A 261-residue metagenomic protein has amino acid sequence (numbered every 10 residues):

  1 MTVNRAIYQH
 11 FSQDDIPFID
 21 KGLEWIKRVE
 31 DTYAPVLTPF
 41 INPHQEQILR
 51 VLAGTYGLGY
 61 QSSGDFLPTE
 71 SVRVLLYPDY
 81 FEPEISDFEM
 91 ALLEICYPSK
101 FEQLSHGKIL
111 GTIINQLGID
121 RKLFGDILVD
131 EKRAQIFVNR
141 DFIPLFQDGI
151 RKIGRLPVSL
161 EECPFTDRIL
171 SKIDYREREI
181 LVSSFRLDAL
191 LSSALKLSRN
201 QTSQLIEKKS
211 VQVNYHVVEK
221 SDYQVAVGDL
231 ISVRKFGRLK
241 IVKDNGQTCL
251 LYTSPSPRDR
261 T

Functional and structural regions predicted by a protein language model:
M1-D130: Electropositive, beta-rich accessory/interaction domains or terminal extensions that provide binding surfaces
Q116, I127, Q135-I143: Conserved mixed alpha/beta catalytic, RNA-binding, or beta-rich assembly cores of soluble enzyme, regulatory
R151-V158: A common structural junction motif
E161-L181: N-terminal beta-hairpin/loop module of FHA
R178-V227, D244: A basic, amphipathic helix-loop patch mediating RNA/tRNA/ribosome contacts
K235-K240: Short, charged beta-turn/beta-strand-edge "cap" motif at the junction between a beta-strand and an adjacent loop
Y252-T261: Single conserved hydrophobic/aromatic residue that forms the stacking wall/gate of nucleotide- or nucleobase-binding
